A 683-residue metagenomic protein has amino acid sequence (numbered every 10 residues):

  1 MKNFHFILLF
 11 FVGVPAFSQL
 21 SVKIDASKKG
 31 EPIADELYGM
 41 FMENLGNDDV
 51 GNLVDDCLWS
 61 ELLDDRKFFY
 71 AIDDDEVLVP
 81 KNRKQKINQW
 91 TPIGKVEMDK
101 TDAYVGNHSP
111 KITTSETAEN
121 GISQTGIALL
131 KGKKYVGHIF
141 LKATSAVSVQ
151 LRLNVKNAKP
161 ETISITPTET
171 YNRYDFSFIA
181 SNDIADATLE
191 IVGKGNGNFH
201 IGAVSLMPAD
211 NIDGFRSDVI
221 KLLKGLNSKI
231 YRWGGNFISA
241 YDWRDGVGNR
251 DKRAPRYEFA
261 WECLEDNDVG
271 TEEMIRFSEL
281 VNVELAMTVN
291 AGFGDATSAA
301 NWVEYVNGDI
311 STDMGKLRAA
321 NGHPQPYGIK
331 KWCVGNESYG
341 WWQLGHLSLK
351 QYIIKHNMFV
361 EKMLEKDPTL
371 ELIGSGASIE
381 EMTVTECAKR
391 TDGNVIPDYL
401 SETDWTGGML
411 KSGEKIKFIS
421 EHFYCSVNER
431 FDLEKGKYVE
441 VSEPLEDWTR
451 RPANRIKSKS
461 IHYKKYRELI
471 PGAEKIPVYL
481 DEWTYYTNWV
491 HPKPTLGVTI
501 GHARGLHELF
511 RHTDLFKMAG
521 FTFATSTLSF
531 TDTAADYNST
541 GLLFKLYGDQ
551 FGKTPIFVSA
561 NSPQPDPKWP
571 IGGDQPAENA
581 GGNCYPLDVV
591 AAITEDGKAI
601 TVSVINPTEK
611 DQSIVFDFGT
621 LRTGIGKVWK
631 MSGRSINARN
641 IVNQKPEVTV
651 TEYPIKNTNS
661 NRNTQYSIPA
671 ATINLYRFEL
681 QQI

Functional and structural regions predicted by a protein language model:
M1-S21: Bacterial Sec-dependent N-terminal signal peptides
Q19-N267, E284, A300, K350 (+6 more regions): Extracellular and organelle-lumenal recognition/adhesion modules and their flexible linkers in secreted
M40, I139, N227, S278 (+7 more regions): Conserved, mostly hydrophobic/aromatic
F140-T144, I179-S181, D549, I605-P607 (+1 more regions): Solvent-exposed strand-to-loop "edge" motifs in beta-rich extracellular domains
S181, A187-T188, P208-S228, M274 (+5 more regions): An active-site-proximal structural segment forming one wall of the substrate-binding cleft that immediately precedes
A187-G193, S348-H502, S562-G582, S613: Noncatalytic carbohydrate-binding groove/subsite architecture in carbohydrate-active enzymes
H507-I600, E609-D611: Aromatic- and carboxylate-lined catalytic core of secreted/periplasmic carbohydrate-active enzymes
W569-C584, I605-I683: C-terminal beta-sandwich/jelly-roll accessory domains of carbohydrate-active enzymes
